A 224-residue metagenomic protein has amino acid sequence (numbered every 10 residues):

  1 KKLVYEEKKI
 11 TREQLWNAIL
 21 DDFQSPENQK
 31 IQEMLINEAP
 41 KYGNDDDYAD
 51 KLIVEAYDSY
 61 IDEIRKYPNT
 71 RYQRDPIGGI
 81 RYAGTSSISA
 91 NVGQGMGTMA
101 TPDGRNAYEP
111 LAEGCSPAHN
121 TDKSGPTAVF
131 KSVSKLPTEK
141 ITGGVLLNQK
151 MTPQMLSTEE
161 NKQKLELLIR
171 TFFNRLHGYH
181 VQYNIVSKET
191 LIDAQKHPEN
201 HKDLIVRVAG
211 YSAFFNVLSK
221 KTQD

Functional and structural regions predicted by a protein language model:
K1-D224: Acidic, glycine-enriched catalytic cores built around paired aspartates
